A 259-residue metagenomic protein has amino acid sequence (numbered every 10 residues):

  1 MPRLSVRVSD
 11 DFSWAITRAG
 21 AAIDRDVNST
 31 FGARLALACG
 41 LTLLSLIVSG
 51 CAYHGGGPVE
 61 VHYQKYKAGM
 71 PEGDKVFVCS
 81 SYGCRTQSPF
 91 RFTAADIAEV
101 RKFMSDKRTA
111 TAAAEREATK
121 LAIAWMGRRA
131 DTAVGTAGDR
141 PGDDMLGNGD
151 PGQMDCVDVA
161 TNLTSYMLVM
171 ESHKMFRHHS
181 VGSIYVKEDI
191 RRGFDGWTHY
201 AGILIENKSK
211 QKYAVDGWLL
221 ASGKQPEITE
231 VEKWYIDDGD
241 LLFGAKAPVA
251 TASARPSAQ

Functional and structural regions predicted by a protein language model:
S5-G40: Bacterial N-terminal signal peptides that target proteins for export
A38-S49: Bacterial N-terminal signal peptides
A52-G55: Bacterial signal peptide processing site
V59-T86: Post-signal peptide N-terminal segment of mature Sec-exported envelope proteins
S80-S88, F92-A110, D139-G149: Acidic/histidine-rich, surface-exposed loop or edge segments in extracytoplasmic proteins
A118-H179: Mid-length scaffold segments of soluble, non-membrane domains
L168-E232: Hydrophobic/aromatic-rich core segments of domains that either
Y213-Q259: His-Asp-centered catalytic microenvironments across diverse enzyme cores, prominently the transglutaminase-like
